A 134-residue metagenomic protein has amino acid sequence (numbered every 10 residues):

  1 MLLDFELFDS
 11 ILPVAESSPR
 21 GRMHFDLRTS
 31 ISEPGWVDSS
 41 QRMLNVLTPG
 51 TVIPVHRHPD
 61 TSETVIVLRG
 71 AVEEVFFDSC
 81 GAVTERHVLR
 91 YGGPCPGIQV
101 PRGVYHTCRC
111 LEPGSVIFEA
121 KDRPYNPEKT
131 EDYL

Functional and structural regions predicted by a protein language model:
M1-S39, E85-Y91: A short, N-terminal "cap"/entry segment at the start of jelly-roll beta-barrel domains of the cupin/DSBH fold
S10-I11, A82-V88, Y105-L134: Double-stranded beta-helix
M43-D60: Conserved short histidine dyad/triad with adjacent acidic residue
T51, D60-T61, V104, P113: A generic "binding-loop/recognition-motif" signal
P54-H56, E74-F76, I98-V100, H106-L111 (+1 more regions): Short beta-strand His + acidic residue motifs that chelate non-heme Fe in jelly-roll/DSBH and cupin folds
D60-C80: Glycine- and acidic-residue-biased ligand/ion/polar-headgroup-sensing regions
D78-G103: Short acidic-glycine-tyrosine-enriched beta hairpin
